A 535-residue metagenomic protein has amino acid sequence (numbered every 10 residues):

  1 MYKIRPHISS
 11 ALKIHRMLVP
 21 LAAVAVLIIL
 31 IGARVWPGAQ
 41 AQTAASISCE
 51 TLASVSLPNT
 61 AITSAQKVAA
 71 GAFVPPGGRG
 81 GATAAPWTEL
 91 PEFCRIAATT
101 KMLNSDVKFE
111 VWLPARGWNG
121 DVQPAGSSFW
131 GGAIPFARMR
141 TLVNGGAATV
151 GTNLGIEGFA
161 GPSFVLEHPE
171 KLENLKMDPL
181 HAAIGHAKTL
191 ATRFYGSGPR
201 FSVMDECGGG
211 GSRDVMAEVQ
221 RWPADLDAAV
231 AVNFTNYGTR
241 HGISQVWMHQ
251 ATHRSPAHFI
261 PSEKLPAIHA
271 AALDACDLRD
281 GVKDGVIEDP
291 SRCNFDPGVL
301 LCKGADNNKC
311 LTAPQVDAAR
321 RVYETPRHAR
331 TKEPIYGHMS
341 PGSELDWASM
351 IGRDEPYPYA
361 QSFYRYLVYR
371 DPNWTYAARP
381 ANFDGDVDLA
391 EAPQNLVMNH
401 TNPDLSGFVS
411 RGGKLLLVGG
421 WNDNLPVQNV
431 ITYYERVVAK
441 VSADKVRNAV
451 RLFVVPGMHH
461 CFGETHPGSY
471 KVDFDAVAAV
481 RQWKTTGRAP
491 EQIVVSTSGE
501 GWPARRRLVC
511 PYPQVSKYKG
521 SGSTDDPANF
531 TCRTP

Functional and structural regions predicted by a protein language model:
M1-I14: N-terminal secretory signal peptides that target proteins for export/translocation
W36-G120, I134-A137, H269, V282-I287 (+4 more regions): Catalytic-loop region of hydrolases
N119, S128-G196, I243-S244, A251-R254 (+5 more regions): Cap/lid segment of the alpha/beta-hydrolase catalytic domain
S197-G208: Alpha/beta-hydrolase fold nucleophile elbow
C207-A217: Glycine-rich nucleophile elbow surrounding the catalytic serine of serine-hydrolase chemistry
A217-V219, A224-R327, V454, G468-V472: A catalytic-pocket lid/entrance helix-loop region that shapes and gates access to the active site across common
L417-G419: Short beta-strand/loop motif that positions the catalytic acidic residue of the alpha/beta-hydrolase fold
L425-N429: Conserved alpha/beta-hydrolase "acid-adjacent" motif
